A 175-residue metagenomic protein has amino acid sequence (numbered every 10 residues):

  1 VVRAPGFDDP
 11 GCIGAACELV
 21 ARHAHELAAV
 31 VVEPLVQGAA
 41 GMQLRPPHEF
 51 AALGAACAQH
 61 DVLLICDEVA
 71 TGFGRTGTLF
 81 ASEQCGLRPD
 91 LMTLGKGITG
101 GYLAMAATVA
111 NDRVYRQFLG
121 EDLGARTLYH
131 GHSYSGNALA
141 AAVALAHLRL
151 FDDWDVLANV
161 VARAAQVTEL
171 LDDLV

Functional and structural regions predicted by a protein language model:
V1-V175: Conserved N-terminal phosphate-binding loop of PLP-dependent enzymes in the Aspartate aminotransferase
